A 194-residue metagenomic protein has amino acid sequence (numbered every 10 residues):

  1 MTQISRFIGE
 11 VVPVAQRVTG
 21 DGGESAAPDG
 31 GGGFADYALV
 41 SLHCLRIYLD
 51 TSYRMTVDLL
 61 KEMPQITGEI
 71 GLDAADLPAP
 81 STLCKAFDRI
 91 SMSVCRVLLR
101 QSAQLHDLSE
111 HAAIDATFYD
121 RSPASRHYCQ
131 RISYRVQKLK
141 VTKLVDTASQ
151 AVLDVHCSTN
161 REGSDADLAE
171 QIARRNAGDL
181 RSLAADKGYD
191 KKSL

Functional and structural regions predicted by a protein language model:
M1, S5, V12, Y53 (+2 more regions): Alpha-helix initiation and N-capping motif
M1-Y48: Basic, short loop/linker segments at the boundary and entry of helix-turn-helix/winged-helix-like folds
G31-Y37, Y48, R54, D58 (+1 more regions): Polybasic low-complexity intrinsically disordered regions
L45, L72, S158: Generic anion/oxyanion-binding catalytic loop in active/binding sites
S52, G71-A75, D186: Short, surface-exposed helix-loop/turn micro-motifs enriched in polar/charged residues
R54-L72: DNA-recognition alpha helix
E69-I90: Major-groove recognition helix of helix-turn-helix-like DNA-binding domains
